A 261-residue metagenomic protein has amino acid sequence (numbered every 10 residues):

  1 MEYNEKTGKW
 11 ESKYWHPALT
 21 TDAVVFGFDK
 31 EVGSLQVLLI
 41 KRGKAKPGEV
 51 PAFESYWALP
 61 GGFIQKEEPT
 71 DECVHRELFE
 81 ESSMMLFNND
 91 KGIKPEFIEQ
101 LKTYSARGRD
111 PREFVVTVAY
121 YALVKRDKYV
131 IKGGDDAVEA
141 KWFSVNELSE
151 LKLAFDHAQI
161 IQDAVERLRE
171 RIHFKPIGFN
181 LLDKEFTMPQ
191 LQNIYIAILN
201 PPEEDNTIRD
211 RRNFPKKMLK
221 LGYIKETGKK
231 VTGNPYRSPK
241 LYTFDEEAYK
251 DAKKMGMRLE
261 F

Functional and structural regions predicted by a protein language model:
E2-A58, D71: N-terminal strand-loop-strand
L19, T70-H75, F79, S83-V130 (+3 more regions): Active-site segment of metal-dependent pyrophosphate-handling enzymes, primarily the Nudix hydrolase catalytic core
F28, G33-I40, C73-H75, F79-S82 (+3 more regions): Core subunits and conserved enzymes of cellular information-processing and envelope-translocation systems across
L39, A45-P47, A52-I93: Glycine/small-residue-rich interface belts in oligomeric ring/scaffold proteins and their assembly partners
A119-A122, V130-R167, L181-Q192, F214-K217 (+1 more regions): NUDIX/MutT-family hydrolases
R169-D205: Polybasic "coupling" helices that flank or enter modular domains
A197-F214, K229: Short, positively charged loop/turn segments that connect secondary-structure elements
K225-F261: Long, intrinsically disordered, low-complexity Ser/Thr/Pro-rich regulatory/activation regions of nuclear proteins
